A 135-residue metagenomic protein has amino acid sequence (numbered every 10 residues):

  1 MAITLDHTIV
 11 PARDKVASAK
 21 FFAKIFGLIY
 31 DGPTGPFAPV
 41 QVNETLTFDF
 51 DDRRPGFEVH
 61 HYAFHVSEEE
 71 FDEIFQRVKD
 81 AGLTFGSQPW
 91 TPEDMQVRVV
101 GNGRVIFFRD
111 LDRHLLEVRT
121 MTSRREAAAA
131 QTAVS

Functional and structural regions predicted by a protein language model:
M1-A17, H61-Y62, V66, T122-S135: N-terminal beta-strand motif that seeds the catalytic metal site of vicinal oxygen chelate
A2-I3, I9-T47, D52-P55: Core segments of cupin and vicinal oxygen chelate
L5-R13, P55-A81, G103-R109: Vicinal oxygen chelate
R53, R77, R119-M121: Residue-level signal for well-ordered alpha-helical positions
A81-S135: Vicinal oxygen chelate
